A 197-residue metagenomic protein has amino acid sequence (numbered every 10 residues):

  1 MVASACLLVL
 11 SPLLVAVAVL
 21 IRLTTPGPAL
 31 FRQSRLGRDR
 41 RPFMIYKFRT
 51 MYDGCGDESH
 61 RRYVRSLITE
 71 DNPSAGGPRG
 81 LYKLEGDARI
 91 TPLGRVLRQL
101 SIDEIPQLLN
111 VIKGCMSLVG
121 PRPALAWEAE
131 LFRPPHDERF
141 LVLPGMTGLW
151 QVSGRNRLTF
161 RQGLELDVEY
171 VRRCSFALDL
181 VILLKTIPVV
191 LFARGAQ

Functional and structural regions predicted by a protein language model:
M1-R62, N110, F176, V181-Q197: A hydrophobic, helix-centered structural microdomain
A3, V64-S66, G77-R79, G120-P121 (+1 more regions): Short hydrophobic/aromatic-rich motifs at helix boundaries and adjacent loops
V15, R89, E104: Short phosphate-engaging motifs
F31-A88, T147-E165: Short, glycine-rich, amphipathic interfacial segments at transmembrane boundaries or analogous
H60-Y63, A75, I90, F140 (+2 more regions): Low-complexity, compositionally biased segments
L81-L84, R98-Q197: Hydrophobic structural segments characteristic of membrane proteins
